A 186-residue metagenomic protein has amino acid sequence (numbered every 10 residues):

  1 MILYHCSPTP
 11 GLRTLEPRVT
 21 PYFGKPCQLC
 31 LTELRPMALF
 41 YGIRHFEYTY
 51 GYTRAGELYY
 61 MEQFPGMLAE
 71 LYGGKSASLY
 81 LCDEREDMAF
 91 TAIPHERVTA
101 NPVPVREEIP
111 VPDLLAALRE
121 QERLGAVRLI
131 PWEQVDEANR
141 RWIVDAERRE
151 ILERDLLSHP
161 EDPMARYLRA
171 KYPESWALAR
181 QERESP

Functional and structural regions predicted by a protein language model:
M1-L29, Y41-R44: ADP-ribose/NAD+-binding catalytic cleft of ART/PARP-like enzymes
H5-L12, E33, L81-E86: Short, flexible beta-strand-to-coil junctions
Y41-P186: Conserved NAD+-utilizing ADP-ribose enzyme module
